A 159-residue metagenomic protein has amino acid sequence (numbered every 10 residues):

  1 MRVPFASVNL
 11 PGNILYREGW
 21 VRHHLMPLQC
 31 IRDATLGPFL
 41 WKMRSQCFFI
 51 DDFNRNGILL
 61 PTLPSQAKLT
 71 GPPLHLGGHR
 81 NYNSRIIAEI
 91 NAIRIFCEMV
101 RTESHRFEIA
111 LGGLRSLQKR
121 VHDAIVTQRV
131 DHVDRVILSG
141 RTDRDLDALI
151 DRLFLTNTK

Functional and structural regions predicted by a protein language model:
M1-L69, G140-D143, D147-K159: Betabetaalpha-Me/HNH-type nuclease active-site subdomain
S65-K159: C-terminal, well-folded lobe of enzymatic/effector domains
